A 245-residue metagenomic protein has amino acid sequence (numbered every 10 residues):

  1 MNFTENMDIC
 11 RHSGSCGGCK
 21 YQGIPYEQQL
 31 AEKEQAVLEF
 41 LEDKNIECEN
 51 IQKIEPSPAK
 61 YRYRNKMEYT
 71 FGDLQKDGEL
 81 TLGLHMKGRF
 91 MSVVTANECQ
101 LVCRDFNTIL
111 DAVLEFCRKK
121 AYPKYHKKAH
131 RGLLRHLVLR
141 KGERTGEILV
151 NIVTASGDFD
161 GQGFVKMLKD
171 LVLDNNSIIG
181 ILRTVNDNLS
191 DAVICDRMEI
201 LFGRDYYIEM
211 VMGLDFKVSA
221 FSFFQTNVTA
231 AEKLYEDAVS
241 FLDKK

Functional and structural regions predicted by a protein language model:
M1-K245: Accessory RNA-recognition modules of RNA-modification enzymes
